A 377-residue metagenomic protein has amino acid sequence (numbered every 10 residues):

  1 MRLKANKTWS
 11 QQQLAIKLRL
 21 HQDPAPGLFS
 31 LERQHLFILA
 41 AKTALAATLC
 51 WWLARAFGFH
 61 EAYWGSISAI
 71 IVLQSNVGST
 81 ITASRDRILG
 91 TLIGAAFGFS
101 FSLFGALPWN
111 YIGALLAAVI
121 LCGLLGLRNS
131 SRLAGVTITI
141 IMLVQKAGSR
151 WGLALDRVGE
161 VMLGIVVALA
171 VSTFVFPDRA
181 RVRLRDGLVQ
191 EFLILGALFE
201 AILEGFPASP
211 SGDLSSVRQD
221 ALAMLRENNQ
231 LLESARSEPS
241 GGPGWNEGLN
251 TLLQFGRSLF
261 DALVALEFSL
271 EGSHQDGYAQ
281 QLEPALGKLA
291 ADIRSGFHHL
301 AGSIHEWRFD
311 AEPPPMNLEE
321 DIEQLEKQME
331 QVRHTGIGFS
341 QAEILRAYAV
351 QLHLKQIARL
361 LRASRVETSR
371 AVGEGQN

Functional and structural regions predicted by a protein language model:
M1-I38, R183-L249, D261, A265-N377: Long, hydrophobic alpha-helical segments that serve as membrane-spanning/inserting helices
M1-L225: A transmembrane helix-and-boundary motif of multi-pass membrane transporters/channels
